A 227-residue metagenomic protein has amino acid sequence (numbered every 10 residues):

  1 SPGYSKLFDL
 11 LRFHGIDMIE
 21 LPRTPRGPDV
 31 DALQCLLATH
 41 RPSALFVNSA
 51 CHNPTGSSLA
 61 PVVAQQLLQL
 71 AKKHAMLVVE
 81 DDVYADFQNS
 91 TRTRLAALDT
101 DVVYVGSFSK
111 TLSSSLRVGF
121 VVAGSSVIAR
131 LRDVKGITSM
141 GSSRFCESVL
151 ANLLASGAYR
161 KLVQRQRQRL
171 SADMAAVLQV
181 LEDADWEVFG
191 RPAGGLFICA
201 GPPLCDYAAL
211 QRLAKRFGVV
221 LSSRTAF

Functional and structural regions predicted by a protein language model:
S1-I16: Substrate-binding/gating loop at the entrance of the active-site cleft, primarily in PLP-dependent aminotransferase-like
I16, K73-L77, T100: A short helix->loop->beta-strand "cap" motif at the edges of active sites that frequently abuts
R26-Q88: Active-site phosphate-binding strand-loop segment of PLP-dependent enzymes
A97-R130, S142-F145: Active-site PLP attachment segment
S125-R130, Y159-R160, C205: Short helix-loop capping/hinge motifs at secondary-structure junctions, enriched in acidic/polar residues
L131-T138, L154-L178: Structural signature of PLP-dependent enzymes
R167-L178, V188-G201: Conserved glycine-rich beta-strand-loop-beta hairpin in the small C-terminal domain of fold type I
A200-F227: Conserved C-terminal alpha-helix-loop-beta "cap" of PLP-dependent enzymes that closes/shapes the active-site mouth
